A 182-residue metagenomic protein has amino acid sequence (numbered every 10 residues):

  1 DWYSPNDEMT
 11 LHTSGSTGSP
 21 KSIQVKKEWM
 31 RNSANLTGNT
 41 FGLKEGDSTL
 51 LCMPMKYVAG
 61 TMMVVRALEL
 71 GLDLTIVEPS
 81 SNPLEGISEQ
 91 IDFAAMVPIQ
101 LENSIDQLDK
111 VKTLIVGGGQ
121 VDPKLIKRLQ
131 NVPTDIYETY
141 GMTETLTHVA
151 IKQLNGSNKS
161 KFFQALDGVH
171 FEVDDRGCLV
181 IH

Functional and structural regions predicted by a protein language model:
D1-H12, E45-S48: Conserved pre-ATP/AMP-binding loop-to-beta segment of ANL
E8-N35, G42: Conserved AMP-binding A3 loop
T13-S16, T49, V64, A94 (+2 more regions): Conserved S/T- and glycine-rich ATP-binding loop of Class I adenylate-forming
V25-N32, S48-N103: AMP-binding/adenylate-forming
N39-L43, I105: Glycine-rich helix-loop-beta junction characteristic of Rossmann-like nucleotide cofactor-binding loops
L108-S157: Gly/Ser/Thr-rich phosphate-binding loop
S160-Q164: Short Gly/Pro-enriched turn/cap motifs at secondary-structure boundaries
H170-H182: AMP-binding/adenylate-forming core of the ANL superfamily
